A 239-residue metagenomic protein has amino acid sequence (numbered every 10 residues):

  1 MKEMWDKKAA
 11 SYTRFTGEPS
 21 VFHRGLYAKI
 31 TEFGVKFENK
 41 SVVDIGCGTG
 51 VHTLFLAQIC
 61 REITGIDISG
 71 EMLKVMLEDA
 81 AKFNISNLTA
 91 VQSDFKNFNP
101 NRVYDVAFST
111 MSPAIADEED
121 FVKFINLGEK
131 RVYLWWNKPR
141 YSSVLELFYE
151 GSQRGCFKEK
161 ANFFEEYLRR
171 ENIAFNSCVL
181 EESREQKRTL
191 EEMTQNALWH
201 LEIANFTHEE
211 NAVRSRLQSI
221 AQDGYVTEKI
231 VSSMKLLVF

Functional and structural regions predicted by a protein language model:
M1-K36: Conserved class I S-adenosyl-L-methionine
K40-G48: Conserved class I S-adenosyl-L-methionine
V51-S86, V91-D94: Class I SAM-dependent methyltransferase SAM/SAH-binding core
N97-R102: Short conserved loop adjoining the S-adenosyl-L-methionine
A114-L127: A short, conserved alpha-helix within the catalytic core of class I
E129-R140: Conserved beta-strand signature within the Rossmann-like core of class I S-adenosyl-L-methionine
F157-N172, N176: Short alpha-helix
N176-F239: Conserved Class I S-adenosyl-L-methionine
